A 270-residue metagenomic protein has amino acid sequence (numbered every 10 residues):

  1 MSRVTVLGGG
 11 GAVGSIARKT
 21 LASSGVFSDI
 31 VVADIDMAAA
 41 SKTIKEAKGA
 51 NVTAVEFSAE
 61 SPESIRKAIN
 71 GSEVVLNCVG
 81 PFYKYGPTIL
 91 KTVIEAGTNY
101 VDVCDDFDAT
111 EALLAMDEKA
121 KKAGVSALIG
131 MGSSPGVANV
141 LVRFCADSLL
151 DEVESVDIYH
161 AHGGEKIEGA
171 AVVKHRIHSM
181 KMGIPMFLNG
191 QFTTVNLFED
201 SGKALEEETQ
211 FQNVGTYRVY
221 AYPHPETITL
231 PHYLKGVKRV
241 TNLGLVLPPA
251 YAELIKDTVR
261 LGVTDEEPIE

Functional and structural regions predicted by a protein language model:
V4-T20: N-terminal Rossmann NAD(P)H-binding glycine-rich loop of SDR-like oxidoreductase domains
D29-V31: Short beta-strand element of Class I
I35-A39: Helix N-cap at the beta1-alpha1 junction of Rossmann-like dinucleotide-binding domains, i.e., the first residues
E56-G71, P81: Conserved Rossmann-fold cofactor-binding substructure of NAD(P)-dependent oxidoreductases
S72-N77, Y100-V101: N-terminal Rossmann-like NAD(P) cofactor-binding module of classical short-chain dehydrogenase/reductase
P81, T92-T110: ADP-ribose/adenylate-binding Rossmann-like module
C104-V125: Rossmann-fold NAD(P)-binding glycine/threonine-rich loop
D147-E270: C-terminal catalytic/substrate-binding lobe primarily of soluble NAD(P)-dependent oxidoreductases
